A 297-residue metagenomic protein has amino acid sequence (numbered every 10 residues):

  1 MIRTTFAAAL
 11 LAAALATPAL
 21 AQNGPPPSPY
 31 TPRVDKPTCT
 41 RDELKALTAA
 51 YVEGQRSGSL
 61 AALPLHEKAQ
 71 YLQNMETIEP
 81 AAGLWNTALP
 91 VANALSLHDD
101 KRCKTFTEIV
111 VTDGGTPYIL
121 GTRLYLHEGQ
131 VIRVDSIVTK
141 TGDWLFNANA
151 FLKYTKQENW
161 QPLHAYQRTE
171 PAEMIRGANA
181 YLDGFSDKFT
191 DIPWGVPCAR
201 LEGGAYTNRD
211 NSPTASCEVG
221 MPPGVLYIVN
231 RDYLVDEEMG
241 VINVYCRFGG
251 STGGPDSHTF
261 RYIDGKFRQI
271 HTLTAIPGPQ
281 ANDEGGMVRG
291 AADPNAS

Functional and structural regions predicted by a protein language model:
M1-T4: Positively charged n-region of N-terminal signal peptides that target proteins for export
F6-A16: Hydrophobic helical h-region of N-terminal Sec-dependent signal peptides in bacterial secretory/periplasmic proteins
A21-S297: C-terminal and inter-domain tail/linker signature
